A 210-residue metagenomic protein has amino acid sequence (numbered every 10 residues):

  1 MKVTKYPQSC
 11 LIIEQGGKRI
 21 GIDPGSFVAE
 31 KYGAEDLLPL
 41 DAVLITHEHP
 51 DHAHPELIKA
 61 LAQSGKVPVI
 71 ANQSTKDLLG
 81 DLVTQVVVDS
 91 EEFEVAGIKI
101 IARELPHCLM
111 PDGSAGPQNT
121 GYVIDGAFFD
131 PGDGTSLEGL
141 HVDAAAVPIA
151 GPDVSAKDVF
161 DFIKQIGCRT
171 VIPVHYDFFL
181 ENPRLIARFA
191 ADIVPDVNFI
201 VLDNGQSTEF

Functional and structural regions predicted by a protein language model:
M1-L38, V86-H141, S155, N204-F210: Core dinuclear metal-dependent hydrolase active-site scaffold
M1-T4, G80-V95, F160, K164-F210: Binuclear metal-ion centers of metallo-dependent hydrolases, dominated by the metallo-beta-lactamase
S9, H49-P50, T75-K76, S136: Alpha-helix capping/helix-boundary segments
I13, D23, H47, H54 (+5 more regions): Divalent metal-coordination and catalytic microenvironments
A29-A71, D143-A146, G167: Active-site metal-binding motif and surrounding structural segment of the metallo-beta-lactamase
E56-L61, L78, D158-F162: A short acidic, amphipathic alpha-helical/loop segment
T120-R184, R188: Metallo-beta-lactamase
